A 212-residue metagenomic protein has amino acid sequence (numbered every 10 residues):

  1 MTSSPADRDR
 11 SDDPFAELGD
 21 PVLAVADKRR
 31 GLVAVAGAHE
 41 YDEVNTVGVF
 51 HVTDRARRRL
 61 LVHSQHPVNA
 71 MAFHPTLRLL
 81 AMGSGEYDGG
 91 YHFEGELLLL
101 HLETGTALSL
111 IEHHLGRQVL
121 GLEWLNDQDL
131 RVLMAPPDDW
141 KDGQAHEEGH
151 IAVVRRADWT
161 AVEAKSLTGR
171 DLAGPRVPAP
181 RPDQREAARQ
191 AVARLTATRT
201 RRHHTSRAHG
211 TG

Functional and structural regions predicted by a protein language model:
M1-D20, D54-A56, Q190-H204: A short helix->beta-strand "capping" segment at the edge of beta-propeller domains
D7-A16, A56-V62, T106-E112, E163: A short beta-strand motif characteristic of beta-propeller blades
E17-V25, S64-A72, H114-E123, S166-P182 (+1 more regions): Repeated scaffold domains used in trafficking and secretory/extracellular systems, primarily beta-propellers
D27-R29, P75-T76, L125-D127: Residue-level detector of Asp-centered blade-edge/turn motifs that repeat once per structural unit in beta-propeller
V33, L80, L130-R131: Hydrophobic beta-strand positions that form the internal "hydrophobic ladder" of WD40/Gbeta-like beta-propeller blades
A38-E43, E86-Y91, P137-D142: Short glycine/acidic-enriched loop and turn motifs that connect beta-strands
V47-V52, E94-E103, A145-T160: Beta-propeller blade signature
R57-L77, S84-E86, G116: Blade-loop segments of beta-propeller domains
